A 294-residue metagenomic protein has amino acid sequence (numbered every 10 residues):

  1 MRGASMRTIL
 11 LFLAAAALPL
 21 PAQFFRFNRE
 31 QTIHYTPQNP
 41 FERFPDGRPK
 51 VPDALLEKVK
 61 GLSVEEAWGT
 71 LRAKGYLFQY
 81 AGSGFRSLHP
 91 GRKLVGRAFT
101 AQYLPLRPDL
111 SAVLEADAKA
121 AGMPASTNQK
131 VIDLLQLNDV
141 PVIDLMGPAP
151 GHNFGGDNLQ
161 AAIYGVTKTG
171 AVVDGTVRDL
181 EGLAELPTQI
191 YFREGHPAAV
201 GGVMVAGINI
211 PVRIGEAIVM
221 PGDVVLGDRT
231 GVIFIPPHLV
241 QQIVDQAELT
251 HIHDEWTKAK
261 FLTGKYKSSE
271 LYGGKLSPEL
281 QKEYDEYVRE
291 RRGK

Functional and structural regions predicted by a protein language model:
R2-T8: Positively charged n-region of N-terminal signal peptides that target proteins for export
T8-A17: Sec-dependent N-terminal signal peptides
L18-A22: Sec/Tat signal peptide C-region and signal peptidase I cleavage site
Q23-W68: N-terminal pre-domain segments of enzymes
G47, I163, D223-V225: Buried hydrophobic positions in well-ordered alpha/beta secondary-structure cores of metabolic enzymes
V59-E66, T70-P221, F234-K294: Feature captures the catalytic cores and cofactor-binding loops of soluble hydro-lyases/lyases that act on carboxylate
